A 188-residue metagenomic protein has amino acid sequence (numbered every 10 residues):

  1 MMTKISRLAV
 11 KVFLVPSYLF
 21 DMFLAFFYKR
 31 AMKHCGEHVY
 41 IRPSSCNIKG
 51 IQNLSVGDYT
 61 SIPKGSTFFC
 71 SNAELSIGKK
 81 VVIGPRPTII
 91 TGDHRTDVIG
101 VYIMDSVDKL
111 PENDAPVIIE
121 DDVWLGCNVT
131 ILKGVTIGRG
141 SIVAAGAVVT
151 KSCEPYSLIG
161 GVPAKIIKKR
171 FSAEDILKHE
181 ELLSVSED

Functional and structural regions predicted by a protein language model:
M1-H38, K80, D93-I99, S106-L110 (+4 more regions): Terminal amphipathic alpha-helical/low-complexity segments used for targeting or macromolecular assembly
Y40-R42: Conserved short histidine dyad/triad with adjacent acidic residue
S44, G146: Short, well-ordered beta-to-alpha junction loops that form the rim of enzyme active sites and present histidine/acidic
S45-V56, S61-V135, V162, R170-F171 (+1 more regions): Flexible, glycine/small-residue-enriched loop-and-beta-strand segment within the central core of proteins
L75, A147, P155-S157, K165: Glycine-centered loop/turn positions within well-structured domains that cap or flank conserved ligand/cofactor-binding
P87, H94, A147-V148, E154: Flexible glycine-rich beta->alpha loop in the catalytic core of nucleotide-sugar glycosyltransferases
V143: Binuclear metal-ion centers of metallo-dependent hydrolases, dominated by the metallo-beta-lactamase
